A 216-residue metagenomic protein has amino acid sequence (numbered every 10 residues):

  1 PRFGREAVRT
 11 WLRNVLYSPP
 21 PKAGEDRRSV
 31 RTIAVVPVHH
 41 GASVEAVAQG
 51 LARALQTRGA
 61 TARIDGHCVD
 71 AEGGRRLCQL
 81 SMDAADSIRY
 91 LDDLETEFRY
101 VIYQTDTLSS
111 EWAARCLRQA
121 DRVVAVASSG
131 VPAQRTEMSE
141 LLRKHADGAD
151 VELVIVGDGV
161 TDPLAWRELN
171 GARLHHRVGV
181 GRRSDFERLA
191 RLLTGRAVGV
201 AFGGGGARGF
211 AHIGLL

Functional and structural regions predicted by a protein language model:
P1-V8: Cyclic-nucleotide recognition modules
A7, G50, A54, R188 (+1 more regions): Alpha-helical scaffold segments in soluble metabolic enzymes
W11-R27: Intrinsically disordered or compositionally simple regulatory linkers and C-terminal tails in signal-transduction
K22-V69, V198-G206: Walker A (P-loop) phosphate-binding motif
R31, R76-M82, I88-Y100, T105-L216: Patatin-like phospholipase
G41-A42, D70, P132, V160: Flexible, glycine-rich phosphate/dinucleotide-binding loops and adjacent beta-alpha linkers at cofactor/substrate
A46-I102: Structured core of small recognition/catalytic domains
